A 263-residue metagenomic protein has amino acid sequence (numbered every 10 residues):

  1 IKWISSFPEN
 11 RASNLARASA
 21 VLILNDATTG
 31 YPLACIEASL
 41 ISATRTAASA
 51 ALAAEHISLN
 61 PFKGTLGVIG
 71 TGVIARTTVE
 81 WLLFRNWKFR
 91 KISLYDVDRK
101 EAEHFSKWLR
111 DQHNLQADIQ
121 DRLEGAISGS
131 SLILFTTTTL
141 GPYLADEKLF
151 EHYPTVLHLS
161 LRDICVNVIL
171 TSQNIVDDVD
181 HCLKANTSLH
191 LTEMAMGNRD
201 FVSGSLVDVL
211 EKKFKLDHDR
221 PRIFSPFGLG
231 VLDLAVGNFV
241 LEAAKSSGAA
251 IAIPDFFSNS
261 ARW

Functional and structural regions predicted by a protein language model:
I1-A43, A51, V231-L234, L241-E242 (+3 more regions): N-terminal ligand-binding/catalytic initiation module
S39-F62, R76: Phosphate-binding beta-alpha-beta segment of Rossmann-like dinucleotide-binding domains, i.e., the NAD(P)
S58-T65, K88, E151-H152: Short helix-loop-beta connector
T71-I74: Glycine-rich Rossmann-fold phosphate-binding loop(s) that bind the pyrophosphate of adenine dinucleotide cofactors
L82: Aromatic pocket-lining residues of Rossmann-like dinucleotide-binding sites
R85-R110: NAD(P)-binding Rossmann-fold cofactor-contacting core
L115-A195: Rossmann-like adenosine-cofactor binding region
V168-W263: Adenosine-phosphate binding glycine-rich loop
